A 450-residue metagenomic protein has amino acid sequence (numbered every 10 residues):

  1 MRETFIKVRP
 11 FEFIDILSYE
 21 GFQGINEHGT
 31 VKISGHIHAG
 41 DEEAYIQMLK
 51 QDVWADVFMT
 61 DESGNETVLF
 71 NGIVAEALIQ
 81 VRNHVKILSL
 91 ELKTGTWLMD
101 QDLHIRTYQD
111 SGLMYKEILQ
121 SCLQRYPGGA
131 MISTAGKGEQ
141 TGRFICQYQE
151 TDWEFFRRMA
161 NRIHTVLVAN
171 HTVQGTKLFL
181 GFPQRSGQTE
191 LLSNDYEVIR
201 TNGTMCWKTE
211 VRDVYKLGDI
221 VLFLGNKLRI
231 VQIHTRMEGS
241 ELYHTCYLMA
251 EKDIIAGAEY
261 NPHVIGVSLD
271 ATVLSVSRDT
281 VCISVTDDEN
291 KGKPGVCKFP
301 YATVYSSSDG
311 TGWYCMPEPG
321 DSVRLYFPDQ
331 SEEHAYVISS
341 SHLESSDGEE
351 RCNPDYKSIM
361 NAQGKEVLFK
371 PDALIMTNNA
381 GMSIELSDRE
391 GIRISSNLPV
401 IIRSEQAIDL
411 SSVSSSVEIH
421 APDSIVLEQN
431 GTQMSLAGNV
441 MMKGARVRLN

Functional and structural regions predicted by a protein language model:
M1-V53, F58, K93-W97, Q147 (+5 more regions): Juxtamembrane "anchor/assembly" segments of surface/extracellular structural proteins
E20, L224-R229, I233-R236, S240-T245 (+1 more regions): Exposed beta-strand/loop interface patches that mediate assembly or binding
S34, L90-K93, K208, C246-M249 (+2 more regions): Short, acidic/hydrophobic/Gly-rich beta-strand patch recurrent on exposed beta strands that often constitutes part
H36-H38, I73-I79, K93-W97, T172 (+9 more regions): Solvent-exposed coil/turn segments that connect beta secondary-structure elements in extracytoplasmic/periplasmic
E43-A130, F144-I145, R157: Surface-exposed cap/loop segments at beta↔alpha junctions
D56-E66, L217-L222, I255-I265: Short aromatic-glycine motifs in intrinsically disordered, low-complexity regions
G95-L192, C282-K293: Charged- and aromatic-enriched interaction segments used to assemble and dock large macromolecular complexes
C122, M159, A169, R212-V214 (+2 more regions): Right-handed beta-helix
